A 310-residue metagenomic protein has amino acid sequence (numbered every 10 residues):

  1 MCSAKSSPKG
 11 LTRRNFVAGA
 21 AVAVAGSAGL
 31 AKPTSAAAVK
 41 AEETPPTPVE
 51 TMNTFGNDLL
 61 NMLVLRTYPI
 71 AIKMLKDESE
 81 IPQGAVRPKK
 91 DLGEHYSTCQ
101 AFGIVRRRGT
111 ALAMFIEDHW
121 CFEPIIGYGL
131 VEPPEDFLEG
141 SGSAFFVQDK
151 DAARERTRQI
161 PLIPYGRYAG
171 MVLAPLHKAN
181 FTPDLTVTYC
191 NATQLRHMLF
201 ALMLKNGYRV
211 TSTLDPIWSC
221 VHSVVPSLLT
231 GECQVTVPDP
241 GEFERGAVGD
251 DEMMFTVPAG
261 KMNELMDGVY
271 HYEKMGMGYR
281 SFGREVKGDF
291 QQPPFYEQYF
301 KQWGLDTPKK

Functional and structural regions predicted by a protein language model:
M1-C2: Cysteine-cluster motifs in flexible loop/terminal segments that predominantly coordinate metals
K5-S6, A179: General secretory precursor processing signal
S6-K9, N15-A36: N-terminal export signals
P45-K310: Acidic, serine/proline-rich low-complexity intrinsically disordered regions
